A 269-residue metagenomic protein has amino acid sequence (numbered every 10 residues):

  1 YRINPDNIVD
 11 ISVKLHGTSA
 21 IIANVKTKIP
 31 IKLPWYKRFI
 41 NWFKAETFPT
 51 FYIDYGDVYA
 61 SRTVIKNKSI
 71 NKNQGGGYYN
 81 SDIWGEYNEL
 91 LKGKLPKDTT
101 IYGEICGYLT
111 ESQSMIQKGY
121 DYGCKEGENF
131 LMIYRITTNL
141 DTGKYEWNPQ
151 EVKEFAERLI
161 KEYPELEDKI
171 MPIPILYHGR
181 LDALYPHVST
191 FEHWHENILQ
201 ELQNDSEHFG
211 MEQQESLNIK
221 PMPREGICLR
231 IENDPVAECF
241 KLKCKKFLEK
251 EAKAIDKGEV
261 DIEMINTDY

Functional and structural regions predicted by a protein language model:
Y1-Y269: Core nucleotide-handling region used for phosphoryl-transfer chemistry
